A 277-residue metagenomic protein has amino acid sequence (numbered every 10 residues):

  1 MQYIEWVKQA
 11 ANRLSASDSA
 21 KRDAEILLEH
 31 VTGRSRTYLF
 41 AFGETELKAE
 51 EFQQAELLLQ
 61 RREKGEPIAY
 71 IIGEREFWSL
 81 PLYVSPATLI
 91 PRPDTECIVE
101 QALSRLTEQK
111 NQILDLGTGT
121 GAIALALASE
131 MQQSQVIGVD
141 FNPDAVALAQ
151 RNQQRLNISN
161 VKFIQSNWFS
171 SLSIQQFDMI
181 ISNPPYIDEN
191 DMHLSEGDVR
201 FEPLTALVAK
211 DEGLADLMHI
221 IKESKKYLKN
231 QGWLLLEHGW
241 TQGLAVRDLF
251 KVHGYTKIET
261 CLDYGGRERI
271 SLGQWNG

Functional and structural regions predicted by a protein language model:
M1-T32, T37-F40, E44: Non-catalytic accessory regions of SAM-dependent methyltransferases
S17-D18, M131-Q133, Q154-S159, Y227 (+1 more regions): Short helix-capping segments at alpha-helix termini
L27, G65, T95, I123 (+5 more regions): Residue-level signal for inorganic ion chemistry
E29-R105: Conserved AdoMet
A69, I187, T241: Active-site beta-alpha loop architecture of Rossmann-like, nucleotide-cofactor-dependent enzymes
C97-H193, H219: Conserved SAM/SAH cofactor-binding pocket of Class I
Y186-D216: Mobile active-site "lid"/loop adjacent to the S-adenosyl-L-methionine
D211-Q274: Conserved Class I SAM-dependent methyltransferase catalytic core
